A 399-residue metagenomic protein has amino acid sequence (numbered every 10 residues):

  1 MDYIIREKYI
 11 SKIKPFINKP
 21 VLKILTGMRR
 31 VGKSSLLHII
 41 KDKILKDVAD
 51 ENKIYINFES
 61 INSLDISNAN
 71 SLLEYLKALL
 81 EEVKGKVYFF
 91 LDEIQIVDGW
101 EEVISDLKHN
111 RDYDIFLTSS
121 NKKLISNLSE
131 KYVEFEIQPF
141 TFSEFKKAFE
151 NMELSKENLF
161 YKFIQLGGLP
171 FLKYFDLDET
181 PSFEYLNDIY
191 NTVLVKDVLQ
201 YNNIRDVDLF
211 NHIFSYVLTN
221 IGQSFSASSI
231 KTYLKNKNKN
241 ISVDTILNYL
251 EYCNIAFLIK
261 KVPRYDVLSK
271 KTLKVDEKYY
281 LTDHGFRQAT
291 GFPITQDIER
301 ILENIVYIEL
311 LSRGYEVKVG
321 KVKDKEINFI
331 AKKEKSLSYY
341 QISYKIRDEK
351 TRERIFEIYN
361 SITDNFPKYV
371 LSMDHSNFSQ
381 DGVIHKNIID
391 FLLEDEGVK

Functional and structural regions predicted by a protein language model:
M1-K14: N-terminal pre-Walker A segment at the start of P-loop NTPase domains
L25: Hydrophobic anchor at the beta1->P-loop junction of P-loop NTPases
K33: Conserved lysine of the Walker
L36, I40: Hydrophobic positions on the alpha1 helix immediately C-terminal to the Walker A/P-loop
Y55-K84: Short glycine-rich substrate-engagement loop in P-loop NTPases that contacts/grips substrate
D114-S120: Structural recognition of the conserved hydrophobic beta-strand(s) that form the central parallel beta-sheet of P-loop
S120, I125-S224: Interdomain motor-coupling "hinge/lid" segment immediately C-terminal to the ATP-binding subdomain of NTP-driven enzymes
E179, F183-S336: Accessory nucleic acid-recognition modules appended to NTPase machines
